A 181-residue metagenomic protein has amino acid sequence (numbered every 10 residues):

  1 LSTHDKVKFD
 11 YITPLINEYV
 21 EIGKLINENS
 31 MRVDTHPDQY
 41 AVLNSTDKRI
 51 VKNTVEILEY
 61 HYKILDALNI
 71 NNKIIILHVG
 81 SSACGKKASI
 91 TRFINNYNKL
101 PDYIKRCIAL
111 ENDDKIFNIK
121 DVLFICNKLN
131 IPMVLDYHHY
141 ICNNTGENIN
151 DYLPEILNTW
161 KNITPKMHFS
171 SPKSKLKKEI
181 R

Functional and structural regions predicted by a protein language model:
L1-Y11: Glycine-rich, proline-tolerant flexible connector loops at the mouths of alpha/beta enzymes
S2, V42-L43, I141: Short, solvent-exposed loop/turn segments at secondary-structure junctions
H4, H61, H78, H138-H139 (+1 more regions): Histidine (H) residue identity feature
Y11-P132: Active-site acidic/histidine proton-transfer and metal-coordination neighborhood in alpha/beta enzyme cores
S81, H139, K173: Flexible, active-site-proximal loop/turn residues at the rims of small-molecule/cofactor binding pockets and catalytic
F117-N118, H138-N143: Short acidic, Gly/Ser-rich segments with clustered Asp/Glu that frequently serve as metal-coordination loops in enzyme
I131, C142-R181: Histidine-acidic metal/acid-base catalytic patches
